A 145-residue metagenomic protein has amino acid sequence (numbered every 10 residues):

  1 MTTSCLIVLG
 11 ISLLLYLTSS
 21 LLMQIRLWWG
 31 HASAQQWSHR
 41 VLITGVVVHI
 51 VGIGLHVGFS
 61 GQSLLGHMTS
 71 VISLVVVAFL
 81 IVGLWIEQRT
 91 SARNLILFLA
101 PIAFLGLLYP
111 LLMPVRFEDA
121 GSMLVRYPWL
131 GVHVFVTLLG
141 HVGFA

Functional and structural regions predicted by a protein language model:
M1-A145: Polytopic transmembrane helical bundles with strong interfacial aromatic enrichment
